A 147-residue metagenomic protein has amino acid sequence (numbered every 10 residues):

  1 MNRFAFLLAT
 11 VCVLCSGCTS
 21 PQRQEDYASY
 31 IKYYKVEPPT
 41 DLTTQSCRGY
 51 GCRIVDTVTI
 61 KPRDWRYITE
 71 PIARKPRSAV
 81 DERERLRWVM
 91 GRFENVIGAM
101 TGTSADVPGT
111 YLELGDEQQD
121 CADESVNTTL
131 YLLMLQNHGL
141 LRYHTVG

Functional and structural regions predicted by a protein language model:
M1-L7: Bacterial N-terminal signal peptides that target proteins for export
A9-C12, D41, S46, G115: Processing junctions and N-termini across compartments
L14-G17: C-terminal motif of bacterial Sec signal peptides marking the signal peptidase cleavage site
T19-Q22: Bacterial signal peptide processing site
D26-I54: Post-signal peptide N-terminal segment of mature Sec-exported envelope proteins
R48-S78, T103-L114: Acidic/histidine-rich, surface-exposed loop or edge segments in extracytoplasmic proteins
D81-H144: Mid-length scaffold segments of soluble, non-membrane domains
